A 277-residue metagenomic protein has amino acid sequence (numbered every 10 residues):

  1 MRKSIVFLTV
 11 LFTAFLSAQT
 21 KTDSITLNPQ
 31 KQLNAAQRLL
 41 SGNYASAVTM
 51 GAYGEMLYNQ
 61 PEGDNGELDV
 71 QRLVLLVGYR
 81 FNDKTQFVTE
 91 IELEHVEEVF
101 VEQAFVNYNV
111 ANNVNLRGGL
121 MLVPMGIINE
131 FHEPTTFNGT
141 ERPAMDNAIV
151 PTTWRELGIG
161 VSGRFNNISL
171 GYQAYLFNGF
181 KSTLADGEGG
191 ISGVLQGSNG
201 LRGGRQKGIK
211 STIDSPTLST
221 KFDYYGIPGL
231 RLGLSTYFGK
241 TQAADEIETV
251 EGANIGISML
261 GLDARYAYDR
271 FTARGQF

Functional and structural regions predicted by a protein language model:
M1-N28: Cleavable N-terminal export/targeting peptides
K21-G42: Extended alpha-helical heptad-repeat/coiled-coil "stalk" and oligomerization rods
Q37-S182, D214-S219, D223-L230: Outer membrane beta-barrel
N82-Q86, T136-P143, Q196-G203, T236-A244: Flexible, solvent-exposed coil segments and beta strand-coil junctions, predominantly the extracellular/periplasmic
K181-G208, A244-G252: Solvent-exposed loop segments that connect transmembrane elements
G208, T220-K221, G261-D263: Generic recognition of flexible, low-complexity loop/linker segments
S211: A conserved mid-domain beta-alpha-beta active-site/ligand-binding segment of alpha/beta enzyme cores
I227-F277: Detector for outer-membrane/organellar transmembrane beta-barrel domains, recognizing the amphipathic beta-strand
